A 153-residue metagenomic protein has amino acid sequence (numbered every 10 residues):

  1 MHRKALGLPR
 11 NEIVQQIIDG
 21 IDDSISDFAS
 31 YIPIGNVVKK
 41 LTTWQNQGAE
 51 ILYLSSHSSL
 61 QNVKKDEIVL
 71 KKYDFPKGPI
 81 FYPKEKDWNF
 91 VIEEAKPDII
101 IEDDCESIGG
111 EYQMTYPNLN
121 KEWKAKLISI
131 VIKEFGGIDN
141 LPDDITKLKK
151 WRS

Functional and structural regions predicted by a protein language model:
M1-Y82: Alpha-helical substrate-recognition element adjacent to the catalytic core
Q45-E50, S58-S153: C-terminal cap/substrate-recognition subdomain and adjoining C-terminal extension of metal-dependent phosphatase-like
